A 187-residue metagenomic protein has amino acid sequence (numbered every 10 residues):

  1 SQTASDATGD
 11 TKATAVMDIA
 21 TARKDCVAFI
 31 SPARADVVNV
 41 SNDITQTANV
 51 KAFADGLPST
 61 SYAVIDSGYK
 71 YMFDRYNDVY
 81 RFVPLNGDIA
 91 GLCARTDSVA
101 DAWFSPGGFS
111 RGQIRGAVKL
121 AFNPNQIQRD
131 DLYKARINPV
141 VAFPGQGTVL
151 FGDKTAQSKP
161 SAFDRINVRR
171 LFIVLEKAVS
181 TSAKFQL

Functional and structural regions predicted by a protein language model:
S1-L187: A glycine- and small-residue-enriched flexible loop/hinge signal that marks low-structured segments
